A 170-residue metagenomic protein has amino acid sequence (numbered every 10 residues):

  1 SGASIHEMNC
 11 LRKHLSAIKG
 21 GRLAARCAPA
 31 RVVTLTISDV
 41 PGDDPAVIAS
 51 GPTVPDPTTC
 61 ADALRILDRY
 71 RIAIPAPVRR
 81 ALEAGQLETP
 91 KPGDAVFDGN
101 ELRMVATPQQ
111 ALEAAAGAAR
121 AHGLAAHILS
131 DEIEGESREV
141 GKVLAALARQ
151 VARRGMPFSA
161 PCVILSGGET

Functional and structural regions predicted by a protein language model:
S1-A76: Internal gly/pro-rich beta-alpha loop/helix module that stabilizes soluble enzyme cofactors or their anionic handles
G2, G20-G21, G51, G135 (+3 more regions): Glycine-centered flexibility sites
S4, I18, D43-I48, V96 (+4 more regions): Generic alpha-helix detector with strongest preference for long hydrophobic helices that associate with membranes
S16-R26, V143-R154: Conserved phosphate-binding catalytic cores of ATP/NTP-utilizing and phosphoryl-transfer enzymes
C27-V33, P55-V143, A152: Accessory alpha-helical/coil subdomains and C-terminal extensions that flank or cap enzyme catalytic cores
Q150-T170: C-terminal non-catalytic interaction/assembly regions of soluble proteins
